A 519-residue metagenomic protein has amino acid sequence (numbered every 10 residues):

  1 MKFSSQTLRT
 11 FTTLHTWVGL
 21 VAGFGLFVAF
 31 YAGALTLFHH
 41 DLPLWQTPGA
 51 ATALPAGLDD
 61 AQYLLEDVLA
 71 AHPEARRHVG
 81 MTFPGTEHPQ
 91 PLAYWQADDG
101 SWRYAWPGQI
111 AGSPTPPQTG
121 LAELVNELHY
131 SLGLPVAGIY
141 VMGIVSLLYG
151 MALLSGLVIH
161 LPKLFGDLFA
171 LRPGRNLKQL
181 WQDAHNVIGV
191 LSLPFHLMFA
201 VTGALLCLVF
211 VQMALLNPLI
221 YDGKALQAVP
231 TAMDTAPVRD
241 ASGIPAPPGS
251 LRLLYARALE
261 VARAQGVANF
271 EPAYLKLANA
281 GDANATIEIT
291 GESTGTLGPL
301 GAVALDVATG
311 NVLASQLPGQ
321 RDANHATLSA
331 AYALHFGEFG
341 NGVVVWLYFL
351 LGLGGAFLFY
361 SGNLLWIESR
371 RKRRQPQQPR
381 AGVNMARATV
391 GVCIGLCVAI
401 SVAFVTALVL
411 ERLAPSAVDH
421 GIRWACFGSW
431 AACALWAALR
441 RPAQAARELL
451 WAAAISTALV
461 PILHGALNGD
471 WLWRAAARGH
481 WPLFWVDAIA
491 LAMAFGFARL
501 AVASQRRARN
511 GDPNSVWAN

Functional and structural regions predicted by a protein language model:
M1-L42, A137-L226: Internal alpha-helical transmembrane segments
K2-F3, F11, V28-Y31, L35-A122 (+2 more regions): Juxtamembrane extramembrane loops of integral membrane proteins
K2-Q6, T10-T13, G143-V190, F349-G395 (+3 more regions): Juxtamembrane interface at the cytosolic side of transmembrane helices
P48-G80, D240-K276: Short, non-transmembrane alpha-helical segments in secretory-pathway proteins
L69, L92-L128, S293-A333, F357-L364: Extended, hydrophilic extramembrane loops/domains of integral membrane proteins
E74-Y104, P272-V303: Exposed beta-strand-loop-beta-strand "reactive/processing" segments of non-cytosolic proteins
A200-P245, P376-A508: Alpha-helical transmembrane segments forming the membrane-embedded cores of inner-membrane proteins across
Q505-N519: Short, highly charged, low-complexity non-transmembrane loops/tails of multi-pass membrane proteins
